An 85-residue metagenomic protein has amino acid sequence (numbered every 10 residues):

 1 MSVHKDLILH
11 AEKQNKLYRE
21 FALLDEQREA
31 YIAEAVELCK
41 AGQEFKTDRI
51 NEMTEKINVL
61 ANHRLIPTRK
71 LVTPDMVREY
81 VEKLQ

Functional and structural regions predicted by a protein language model:
S2-E26, A30-Q85: Anionic, Ser/Thr-rich low-complexity intrinsically disordered regions
